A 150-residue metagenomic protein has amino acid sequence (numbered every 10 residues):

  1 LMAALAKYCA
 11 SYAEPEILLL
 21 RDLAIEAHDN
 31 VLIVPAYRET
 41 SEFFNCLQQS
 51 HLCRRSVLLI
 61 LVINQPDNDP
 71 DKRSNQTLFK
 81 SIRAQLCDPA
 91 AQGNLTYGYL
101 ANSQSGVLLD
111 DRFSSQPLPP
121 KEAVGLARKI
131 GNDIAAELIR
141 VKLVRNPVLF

Functional and structural regions predicted by a protein language model:
L1-L58, V62-Q65: N-proximal low-complexity "stem/linker" segments adjacent to membrane-targeting elements
C9-A13, D69-N146: Active-site-proximal specificity loops/subdomain of glycosyltransferases
V148-F150: Short aromatic-hydrophobic micro-motifs that form the base-stacking/packing surface for donor nucleotide recognition
